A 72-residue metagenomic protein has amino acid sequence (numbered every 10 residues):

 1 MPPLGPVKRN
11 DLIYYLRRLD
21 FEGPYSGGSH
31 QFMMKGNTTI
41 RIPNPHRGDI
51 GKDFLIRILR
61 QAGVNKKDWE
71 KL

Functional and structural regions predicted by a protein language model:
M1-G27, F32-L72: Basic nucleic-acid-binding interfaces
